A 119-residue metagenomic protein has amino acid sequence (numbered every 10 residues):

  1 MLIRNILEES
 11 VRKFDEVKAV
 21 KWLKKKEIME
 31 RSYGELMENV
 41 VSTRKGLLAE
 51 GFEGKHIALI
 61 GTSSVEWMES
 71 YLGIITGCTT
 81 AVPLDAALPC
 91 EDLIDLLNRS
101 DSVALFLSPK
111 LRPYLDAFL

Functional and structural regions predicted by a protein language model:
I3, S32-L36, C90: Structural motif detector for alpha-helix initiation sites
I6-L7, D92: Hydrophobic alpha-helical segments typical of transmembrane helices and their membrane-interface/capping positions
L7-R31: AMP-dependent adenylate-forming
L23-K25, T62, K110: Flexible loop residues that form catalytic and substrate-binding hotspots at small-molecule/glycan-binding clefts
M29, R44-L88: Conserved AMP-binding/adenylate-forming
V41-K45, N98-D101: Solvent-exposed alpha-helix faces
T76-L119: Structural core segment of the AMP-binding/adenylate-forming
